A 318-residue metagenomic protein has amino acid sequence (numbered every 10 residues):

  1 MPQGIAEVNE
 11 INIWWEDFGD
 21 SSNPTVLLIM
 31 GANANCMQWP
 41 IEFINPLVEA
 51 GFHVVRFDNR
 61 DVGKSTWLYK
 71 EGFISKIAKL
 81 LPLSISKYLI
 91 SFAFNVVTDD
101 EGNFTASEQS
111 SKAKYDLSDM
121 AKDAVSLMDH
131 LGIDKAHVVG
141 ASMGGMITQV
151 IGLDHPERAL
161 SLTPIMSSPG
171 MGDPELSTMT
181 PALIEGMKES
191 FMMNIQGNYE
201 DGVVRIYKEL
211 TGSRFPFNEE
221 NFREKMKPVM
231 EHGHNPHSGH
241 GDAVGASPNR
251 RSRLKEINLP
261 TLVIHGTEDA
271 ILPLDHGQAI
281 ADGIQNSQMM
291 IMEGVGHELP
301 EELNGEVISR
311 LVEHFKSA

Functional and structural regions predicted by a protein language model:
I11-S107: Conserved HGGG/HGGXW glycine-rich cap/lid loop of the alpha/beta-hydrolase fold
N95, S118-A136: Conserved acidic catalytic loop of the alpha/beta-hydrolase fold
D134-P174: Conserved hydrolase catalytic core segment
L162-M193: Flexible "cap/lid" loop of the alpha/beta hydrolase fold
Q196-S238: Conserved alpha/beta-hydrolase catalytic His-Asp/Glu region
I257, V263-H265: Short beta-strand/loop motif that positions the catalytic acidic residue of the alpha/beta-hydrolase fold
E268-L272: Acidic catalytic loop of the alpha/beta-hydrolase fold
S287-A318: Catalytic active-site module of serine/aspartate enzymes centered on a nucleophile-bearing elbow/loop
